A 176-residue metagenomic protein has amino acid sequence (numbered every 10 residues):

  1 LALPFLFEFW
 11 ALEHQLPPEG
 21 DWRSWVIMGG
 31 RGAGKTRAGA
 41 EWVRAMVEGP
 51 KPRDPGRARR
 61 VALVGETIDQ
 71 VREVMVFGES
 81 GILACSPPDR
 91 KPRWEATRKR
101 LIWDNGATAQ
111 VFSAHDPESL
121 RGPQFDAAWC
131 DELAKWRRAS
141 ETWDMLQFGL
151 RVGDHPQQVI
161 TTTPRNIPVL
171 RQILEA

Functional and structural regions predicted by a protein language model:
L1-A176: Phosphate/NTP-binding elements of NTP-utilizing enzymes
